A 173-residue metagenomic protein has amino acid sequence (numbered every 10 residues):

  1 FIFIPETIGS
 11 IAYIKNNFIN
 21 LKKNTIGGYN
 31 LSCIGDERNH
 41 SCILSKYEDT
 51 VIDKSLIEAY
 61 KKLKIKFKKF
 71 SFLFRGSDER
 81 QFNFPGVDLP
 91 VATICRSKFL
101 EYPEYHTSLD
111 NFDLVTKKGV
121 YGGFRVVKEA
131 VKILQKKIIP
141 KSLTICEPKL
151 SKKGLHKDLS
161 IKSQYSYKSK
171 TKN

Functional and structural regions predicted by a protein language model:
F1-D49, K69-F84: Acidic/histidine-rich catalytic neighborhood of metal-dependent amide-processing enzymes
L44-S169: Active-site-adjacent substrate-binding region of metalloamidase/peptidase-like peptide-processing proteins
T171-N173: Short acidic, hydrophobic short linear motifs in intrinsically disordered regions
